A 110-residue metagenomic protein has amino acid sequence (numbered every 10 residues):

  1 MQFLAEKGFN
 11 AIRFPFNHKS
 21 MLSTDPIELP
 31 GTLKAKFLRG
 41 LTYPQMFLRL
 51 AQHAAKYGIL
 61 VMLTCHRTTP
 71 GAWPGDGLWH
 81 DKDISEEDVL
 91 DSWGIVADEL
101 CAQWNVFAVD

Functional and structural regions predicted by a protein language model:
M1-D110: Active-site mouth of glycoside hydrolases
